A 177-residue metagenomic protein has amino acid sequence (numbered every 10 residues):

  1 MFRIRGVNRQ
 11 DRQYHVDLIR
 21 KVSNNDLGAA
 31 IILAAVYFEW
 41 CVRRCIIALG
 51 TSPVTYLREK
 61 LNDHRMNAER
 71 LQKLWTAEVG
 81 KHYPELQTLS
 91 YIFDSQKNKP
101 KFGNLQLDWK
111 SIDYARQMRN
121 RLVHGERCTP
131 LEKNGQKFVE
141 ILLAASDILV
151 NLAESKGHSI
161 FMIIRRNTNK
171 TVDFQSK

Functional and structural regions predicted by a protein language model:
M1-D17, N24, G28, K81-Q96 (+1 more regions): Polyanionic, low-complexity intrinsically disordered segments
D11, R20, L33-A35: Generic secretory/membrane-interface signal
N24-G50: Short, hydrophobic, well-ordered secondary-structure elements
E39-W40, M66, I112-Q117: General helical secondary-structure elements
R43, I47-F102, G125: Short non-catalytic regulatory patches outside canonical folded cores
